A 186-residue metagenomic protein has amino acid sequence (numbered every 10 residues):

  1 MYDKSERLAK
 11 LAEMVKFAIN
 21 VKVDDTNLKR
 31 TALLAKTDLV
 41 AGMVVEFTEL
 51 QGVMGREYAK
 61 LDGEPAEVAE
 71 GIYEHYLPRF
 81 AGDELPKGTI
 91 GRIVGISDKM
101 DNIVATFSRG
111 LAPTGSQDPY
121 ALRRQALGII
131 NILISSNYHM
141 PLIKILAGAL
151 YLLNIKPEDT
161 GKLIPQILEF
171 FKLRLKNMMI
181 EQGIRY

Functional and structural regions predicted by a protein language model:
M1-Y186: Amphipathic alpha-helical "coupling" segments that flank catalytic cores
